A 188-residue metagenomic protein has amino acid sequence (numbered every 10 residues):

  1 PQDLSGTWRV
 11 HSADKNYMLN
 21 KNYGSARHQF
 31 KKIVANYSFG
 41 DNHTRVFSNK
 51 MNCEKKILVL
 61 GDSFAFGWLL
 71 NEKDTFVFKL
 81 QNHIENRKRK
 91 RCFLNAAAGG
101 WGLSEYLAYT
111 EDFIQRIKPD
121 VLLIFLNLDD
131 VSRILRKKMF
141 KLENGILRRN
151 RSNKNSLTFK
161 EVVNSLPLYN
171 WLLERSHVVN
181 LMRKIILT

Functional and structural regions predicted by a protein language model:
P1-H83, R87: Membrane/wall-proximal cationic-aromatic binding patches
Q2, Q29, Q81, Q115 (+2 more regions): Residue-identity detector for glutamine
L58, F66-S152: Conserved SGNH/GDSL esterase-like catalytic core that processes O-acyl groups on lipids and polysaccharides
N127-T188: Serine-dependent acyl-ester chemistry module
